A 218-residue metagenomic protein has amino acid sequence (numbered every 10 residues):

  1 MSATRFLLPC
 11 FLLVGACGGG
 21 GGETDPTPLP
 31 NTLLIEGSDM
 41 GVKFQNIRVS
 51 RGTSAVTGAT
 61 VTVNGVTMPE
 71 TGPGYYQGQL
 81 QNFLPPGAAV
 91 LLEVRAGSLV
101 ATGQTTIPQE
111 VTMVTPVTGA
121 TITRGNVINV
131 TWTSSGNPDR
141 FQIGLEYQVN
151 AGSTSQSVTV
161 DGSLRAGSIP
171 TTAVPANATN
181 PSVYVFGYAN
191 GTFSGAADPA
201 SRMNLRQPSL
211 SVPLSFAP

Functional and structural regions predicted by a protein language model:
L13-A16: C-terminal motif of bacterial Sec signal peptides marking the signal peptidase cleavage site
G18-S54, Q109-T123: Extracellular ectodomain segments of secreted/surface proteins
L29-N31, S54, G58-T60, N64-P73: Short, surface-exposed loop motifs enriched in S/T, G, D/E and P with embedded aromatic residues
S54-G58, S135-V149, A178-N180: Solvent-exposed loop/turn segments flanking beta-strands in beta-repeat/beta-sandwich domains
T67-F83, S163-S168: Aromatic sugar-binding surface patches on proteins that engage polysaccharides or sugar-phosphate polymers
P86-L99, N177-G195: Short, aromatic- and glycine-rich surface loops/edge beta-strands on solvent-exposed regions
S98-Q109, F193-R202, L210-P213: Edge beta-strands of extracellular beta-sandwich domains
N129-S135: Conserved aromatic anchor
